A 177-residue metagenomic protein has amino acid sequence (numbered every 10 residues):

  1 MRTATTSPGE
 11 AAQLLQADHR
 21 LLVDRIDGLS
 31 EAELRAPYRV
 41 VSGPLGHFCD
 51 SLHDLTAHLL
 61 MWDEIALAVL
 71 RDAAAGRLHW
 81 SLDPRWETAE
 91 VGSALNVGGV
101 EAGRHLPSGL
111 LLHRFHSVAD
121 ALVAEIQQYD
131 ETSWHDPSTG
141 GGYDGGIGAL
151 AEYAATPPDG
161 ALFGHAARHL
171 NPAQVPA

Functional and structural regions predicted by a protein language model:
M1-Q13, I65-V118: Short, helix-capping/interhelical loops that line the mouth of catalytic, cofactor-, or ligand-binding pockets
G9-A12, Q16, T56, L60 (+4 more regions): Short amphipathic alpha-helical segments with heptad-repeat character
G9-G46: An N-terminal domain-cap segment
L15, H19-L22, I26, S30 (+4 more regions): Hydrophobic alpha-helical core bundles mediating ligand binding, dimerization, or RNAP-core interactions
S30-R35, P107, D130-W134: Residues that cap or delimit alpha-helices
Y38-A94, Q128, T132-A177: Short, contiguous alpha-helical
